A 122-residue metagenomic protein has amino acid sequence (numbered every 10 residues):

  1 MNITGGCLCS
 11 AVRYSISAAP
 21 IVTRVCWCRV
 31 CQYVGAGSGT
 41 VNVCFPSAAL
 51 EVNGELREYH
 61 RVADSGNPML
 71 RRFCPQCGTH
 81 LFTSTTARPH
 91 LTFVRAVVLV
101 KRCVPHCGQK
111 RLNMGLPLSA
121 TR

Functional and structural regions predicted by a protein language model:
M1-R122: A short Gly-Trp-Pro
